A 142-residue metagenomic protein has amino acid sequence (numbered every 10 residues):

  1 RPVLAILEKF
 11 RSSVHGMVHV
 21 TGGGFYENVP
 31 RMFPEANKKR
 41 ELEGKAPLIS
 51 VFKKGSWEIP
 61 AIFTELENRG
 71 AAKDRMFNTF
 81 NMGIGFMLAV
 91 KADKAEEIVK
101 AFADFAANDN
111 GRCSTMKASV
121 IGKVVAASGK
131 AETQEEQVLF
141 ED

Functional and structural regions predicted by a protein language model:
R1-D142: Glycine-/charge-enriched secondary-structure boundary and capping motifs
